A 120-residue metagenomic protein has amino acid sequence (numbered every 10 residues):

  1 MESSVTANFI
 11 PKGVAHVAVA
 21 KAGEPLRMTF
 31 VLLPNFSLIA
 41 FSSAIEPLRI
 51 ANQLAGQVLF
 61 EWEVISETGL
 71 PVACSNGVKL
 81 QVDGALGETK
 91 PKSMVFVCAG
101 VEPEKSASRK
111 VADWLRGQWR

Functional and structural regions predicted by a protein language model:
M1-W119: Extended, subdomain-level signal for the structured scaffold at the beginning of enzyme domains
